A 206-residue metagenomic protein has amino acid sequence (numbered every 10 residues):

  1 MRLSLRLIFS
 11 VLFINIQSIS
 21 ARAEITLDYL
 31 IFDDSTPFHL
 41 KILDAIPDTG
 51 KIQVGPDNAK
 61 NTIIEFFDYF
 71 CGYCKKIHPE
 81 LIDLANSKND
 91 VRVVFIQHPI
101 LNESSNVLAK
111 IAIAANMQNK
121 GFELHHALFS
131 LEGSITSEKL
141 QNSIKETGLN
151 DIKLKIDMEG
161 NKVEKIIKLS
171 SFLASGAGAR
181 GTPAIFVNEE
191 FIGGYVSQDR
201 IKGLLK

Functional and structural regions predicted by a protein language model:
M1-I8: Bacterial N-terminal signal peptides that target proteins for export
R2, I19-L101, I156-E159, V163-G176 (+1 more regions): Extracytoplasmic thiol/disulfide redox context detector
I8-I16: Bacterial N-terminal signal peptides
I25, P99-T182, F186-K206: Cysteine-centric redox/oxidoreductase cores and disulfide-bonded domains
